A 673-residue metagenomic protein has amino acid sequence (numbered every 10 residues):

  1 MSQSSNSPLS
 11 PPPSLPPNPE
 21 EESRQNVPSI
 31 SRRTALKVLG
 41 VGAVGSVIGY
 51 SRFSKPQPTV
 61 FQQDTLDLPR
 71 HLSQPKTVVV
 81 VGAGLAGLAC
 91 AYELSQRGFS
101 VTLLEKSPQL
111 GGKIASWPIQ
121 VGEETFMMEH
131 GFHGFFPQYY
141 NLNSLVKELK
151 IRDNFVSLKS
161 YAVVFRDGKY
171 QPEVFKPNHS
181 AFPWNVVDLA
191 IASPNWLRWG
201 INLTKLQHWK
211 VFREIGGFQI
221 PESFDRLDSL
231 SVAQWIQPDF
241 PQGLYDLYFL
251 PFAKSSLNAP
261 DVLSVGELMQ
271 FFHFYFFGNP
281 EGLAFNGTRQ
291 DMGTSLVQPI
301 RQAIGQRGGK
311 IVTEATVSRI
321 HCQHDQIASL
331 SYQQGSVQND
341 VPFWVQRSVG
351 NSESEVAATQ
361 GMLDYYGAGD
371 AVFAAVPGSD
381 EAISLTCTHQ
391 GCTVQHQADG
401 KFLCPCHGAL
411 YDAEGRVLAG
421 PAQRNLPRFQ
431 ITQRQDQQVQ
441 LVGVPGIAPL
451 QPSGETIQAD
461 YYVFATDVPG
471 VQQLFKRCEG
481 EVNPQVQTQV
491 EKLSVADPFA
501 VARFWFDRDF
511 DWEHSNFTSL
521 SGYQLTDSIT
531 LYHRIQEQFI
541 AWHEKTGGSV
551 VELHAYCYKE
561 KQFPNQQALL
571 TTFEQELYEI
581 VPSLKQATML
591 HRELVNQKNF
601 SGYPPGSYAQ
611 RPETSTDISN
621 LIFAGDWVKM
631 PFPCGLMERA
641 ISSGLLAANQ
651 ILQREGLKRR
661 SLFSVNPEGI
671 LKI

Functional and structural regions predicted by a protein language model:
N18-A43: N-terminal secretory signal peptides and thylakoid transit peptides that target proteins across membranes
K76-T102: N-terminal Rossmann-like FAD-binding beta1-loop-alpha1 element of flavoenzymes
Q96-W117: Glycine-rich FAD pyrophosphate-binding loop
L142-N143, K147-E148, D153-M269: Mobile amphipathic helical/loop "lid" adjacent to a hydrophobic cofactor/ligand pocket
V211-A328, Q333-V337, Q435: Active-site/ligand-binding neighborhood in enzyme catalytic cores
P280, A459-D460, T466-G606, I618-I622 (+3 more regions): C-terminal segments that line or cap access tunnels to active or ligand-binding sites in enzymes and enzyme-associated
V337-A398, N425-P449: N-terminal pre-ligand scaffold of iron-sulfur
S607-I673: C-terminal lid/capping helical subdomain adjacent to the catalytic/cofactor pocket in oxidative enzymes
